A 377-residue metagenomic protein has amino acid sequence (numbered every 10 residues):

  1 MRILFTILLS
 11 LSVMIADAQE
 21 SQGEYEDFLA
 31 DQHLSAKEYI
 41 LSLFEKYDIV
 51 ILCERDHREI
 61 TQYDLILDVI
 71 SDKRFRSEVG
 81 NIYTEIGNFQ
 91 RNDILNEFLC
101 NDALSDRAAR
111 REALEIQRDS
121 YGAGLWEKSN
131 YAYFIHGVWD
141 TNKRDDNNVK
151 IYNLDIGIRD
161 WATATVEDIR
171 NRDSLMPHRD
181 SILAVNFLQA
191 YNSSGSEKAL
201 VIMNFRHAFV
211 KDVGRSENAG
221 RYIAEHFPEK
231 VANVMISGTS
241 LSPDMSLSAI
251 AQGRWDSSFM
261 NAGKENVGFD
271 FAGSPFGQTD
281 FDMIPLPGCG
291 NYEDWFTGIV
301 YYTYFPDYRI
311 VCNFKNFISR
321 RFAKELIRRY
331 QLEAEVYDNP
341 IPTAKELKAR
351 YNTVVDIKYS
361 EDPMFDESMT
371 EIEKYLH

Functional and structural regions predicted by a protein language model:
M1-L4: Positively charged n-region of N-terminal signal peptides that target proteins for export
L8-D17: Hydrophobic h-region of N-terminal signal peptides that target proteins for export in Gram-negative bacteria
A18-H377: Compositional signal for N-terminal targeting/processing segments
